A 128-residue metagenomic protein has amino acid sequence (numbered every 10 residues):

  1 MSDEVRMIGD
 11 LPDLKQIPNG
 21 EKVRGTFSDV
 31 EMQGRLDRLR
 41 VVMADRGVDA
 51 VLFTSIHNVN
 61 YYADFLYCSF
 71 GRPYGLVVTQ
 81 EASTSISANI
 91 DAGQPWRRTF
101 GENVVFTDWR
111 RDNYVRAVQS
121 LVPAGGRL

Functional and structural regions predicted by a protein language model:
M1-L128: A composition/biophysics-driven feature that prefers long, compositionally simple stretches
